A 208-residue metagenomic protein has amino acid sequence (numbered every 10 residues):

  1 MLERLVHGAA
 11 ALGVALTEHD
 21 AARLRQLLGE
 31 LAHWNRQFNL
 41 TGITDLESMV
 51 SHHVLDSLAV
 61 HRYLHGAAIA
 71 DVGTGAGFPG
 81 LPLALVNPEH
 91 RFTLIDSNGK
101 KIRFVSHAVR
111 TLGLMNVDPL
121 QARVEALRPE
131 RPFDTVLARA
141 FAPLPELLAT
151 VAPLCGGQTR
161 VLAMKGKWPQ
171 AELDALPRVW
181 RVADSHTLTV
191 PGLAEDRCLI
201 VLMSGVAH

Functional and structural regions predicted by a protein language model:
M1-G66, A70, K100-V117: Class I SAM-dependent transferase core
A15, R91, N116-D118, R160 (+1 more regions): Conserved beta-strand segments of alpha/beta enzyme cores
L31, L83, K165, L202: Residue-level signal for inorganic ion chemistry
L55-A138, L148-A149: Conserved SAM/SAH cofactor-binding pocket of Class I
H90-T93, K167-H208: Active-site capping/gating segments
E125, P143, G166-Q170: Short "lid" loop at the C-terminus of a central beta-strand within the Rossmann-like core of SAM-dependent
L148-R160: A short glycine-rich, Lys/Arg-flanked "PGG" loop and its adjoining helix->strand segment in the class I
Q158-W168: Conserved beta-strand signature within the Rossmann-like core of class I S-adenosyl-L-methionine
